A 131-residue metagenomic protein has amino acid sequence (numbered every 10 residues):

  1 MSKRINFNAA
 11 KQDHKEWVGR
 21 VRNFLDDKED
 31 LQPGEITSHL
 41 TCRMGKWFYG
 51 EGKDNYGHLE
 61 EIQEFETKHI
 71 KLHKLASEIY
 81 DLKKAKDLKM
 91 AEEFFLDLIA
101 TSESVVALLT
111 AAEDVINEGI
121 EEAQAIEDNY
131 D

Functional and structural regions predicted by a protein language model:
M1-D131: N-terminal membrane-sensor/transducer module of prokaryotic signaling receptors
